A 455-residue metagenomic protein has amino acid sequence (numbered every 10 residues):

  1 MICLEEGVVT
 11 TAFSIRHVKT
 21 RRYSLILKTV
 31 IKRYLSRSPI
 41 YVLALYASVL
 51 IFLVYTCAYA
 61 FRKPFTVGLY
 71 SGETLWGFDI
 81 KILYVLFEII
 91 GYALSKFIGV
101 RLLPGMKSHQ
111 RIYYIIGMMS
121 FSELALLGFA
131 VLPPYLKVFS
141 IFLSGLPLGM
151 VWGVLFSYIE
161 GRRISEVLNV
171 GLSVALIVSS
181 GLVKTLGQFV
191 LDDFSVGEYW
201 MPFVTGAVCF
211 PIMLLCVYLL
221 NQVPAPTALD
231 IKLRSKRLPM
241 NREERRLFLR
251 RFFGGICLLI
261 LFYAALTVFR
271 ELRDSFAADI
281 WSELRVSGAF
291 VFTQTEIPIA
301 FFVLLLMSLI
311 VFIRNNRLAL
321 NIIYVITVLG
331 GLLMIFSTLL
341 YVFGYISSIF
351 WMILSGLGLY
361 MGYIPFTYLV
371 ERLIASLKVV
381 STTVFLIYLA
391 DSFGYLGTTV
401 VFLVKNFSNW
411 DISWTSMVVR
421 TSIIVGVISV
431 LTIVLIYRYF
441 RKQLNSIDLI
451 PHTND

Functional and structural regions predicted by a protein language model:
L25-V42, L191-F262, E283, I313-N315 (+1 more regions): Intracellular loop-helix junctions on the cytosolic face of multi-pass helical membrane proteins
I82-L102, F301-L306: Central cavity-lining transmembrane alpha-helices of secondary-active solute carriers, predominantly the Major
M119-P133, T327-F343: C-terminal ends and interior cores of transmembrane alpha-helices in multi-pass membrane transporters/permeases
L136-V151, S347-Y363: Hydrophobic core of transmembrane alpha-helices in multi-pass small-molecule transporters, especially MFS/SLC-type
M150-R162, M361-S376: Intracellular juxtamembrane helix-capping segments at the cytosolic ends of symmetry-related transmembrane helices
E166-L191, C209, L389-V401: Glycine-rich segments within core transmembrane alpha-helices of 12-TM secondary carriers
F290-N315: Transmembrane alpha-helices of Major Facilitator/SLC transporters
L377-F407: A late C-terminal transmembrane helix in Major Facilitator Superfamily
